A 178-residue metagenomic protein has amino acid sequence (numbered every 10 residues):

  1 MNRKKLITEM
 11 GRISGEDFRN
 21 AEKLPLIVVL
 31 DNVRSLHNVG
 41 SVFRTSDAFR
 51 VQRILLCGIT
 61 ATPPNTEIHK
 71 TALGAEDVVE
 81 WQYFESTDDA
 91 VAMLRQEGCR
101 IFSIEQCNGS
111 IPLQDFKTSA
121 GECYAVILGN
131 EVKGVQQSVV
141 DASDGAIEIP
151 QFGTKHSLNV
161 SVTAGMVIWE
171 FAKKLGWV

Functional and structural regions predicted by a protein language model:
M1-V178: Post-transcriptional modification and biogenesis factors for structured RNAs of the translation apparatus
